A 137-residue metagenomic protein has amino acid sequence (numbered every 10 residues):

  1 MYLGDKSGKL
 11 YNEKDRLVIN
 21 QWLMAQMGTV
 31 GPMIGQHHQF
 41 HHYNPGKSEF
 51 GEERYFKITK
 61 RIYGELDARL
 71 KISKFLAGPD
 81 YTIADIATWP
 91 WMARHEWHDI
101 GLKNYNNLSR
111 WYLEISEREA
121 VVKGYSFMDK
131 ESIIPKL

Functional and structural regions predicted by a protein language model:
M1-E53, D67, L137: GST-like domain detector, emphasizing the conserved glutathione-binding G-site in the N-terminal thioredoxin-like
G8, M27-G31, G64, A68-F75 (+2 more regions): Generic structural signal for secondary-structure transition and capping sites
K9-N12, R54, D99-N106: Structural helix-adjacent loops and short alpha-helical linkers that scaffold large soluble proteins
V18, I58-I62, A87, N107: Charged catalytic carboxylate motif
L23, T59, Y63, Y112: Short amphipathic alpha-helical/adjacent loop interface patches that line ligand and macromolecule-binding sites
T29, M33-H38, L76-N104, S109-I115 (+2 more regions): GST superfamily/GST-like fold recognition
E52-L70: Amphipathic alpha-helical packing segments from all-alpha helical-bundle domains
D129-L137: C-terminal helix/juxtamembrane-tail motif
